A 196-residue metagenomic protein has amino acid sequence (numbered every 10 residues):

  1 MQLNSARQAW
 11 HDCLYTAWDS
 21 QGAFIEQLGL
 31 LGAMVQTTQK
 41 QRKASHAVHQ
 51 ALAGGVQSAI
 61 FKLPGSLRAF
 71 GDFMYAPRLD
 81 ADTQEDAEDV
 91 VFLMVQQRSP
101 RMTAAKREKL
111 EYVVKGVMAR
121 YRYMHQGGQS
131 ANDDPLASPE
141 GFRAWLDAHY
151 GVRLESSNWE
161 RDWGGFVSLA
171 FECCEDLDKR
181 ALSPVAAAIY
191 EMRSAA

Functional and structural regions predicted by a protein language model:
M1-A69, F73-G116, Y121-R122, Q126-N158 (+1 more regions): N-terminal interaction/assembly modules
